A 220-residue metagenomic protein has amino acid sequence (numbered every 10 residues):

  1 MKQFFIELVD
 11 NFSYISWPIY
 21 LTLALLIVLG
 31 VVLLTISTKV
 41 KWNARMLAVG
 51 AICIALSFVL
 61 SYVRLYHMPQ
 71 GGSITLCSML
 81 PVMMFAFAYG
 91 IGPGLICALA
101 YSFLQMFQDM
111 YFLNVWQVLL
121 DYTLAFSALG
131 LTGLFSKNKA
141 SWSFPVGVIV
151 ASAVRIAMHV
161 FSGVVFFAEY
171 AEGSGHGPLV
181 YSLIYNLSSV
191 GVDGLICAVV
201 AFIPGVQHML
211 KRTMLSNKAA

Functional and structural regions predicted by a protein language model:
K2-L8, I15, S61-L76, L99-G133 (+1 more regions): Interfacial aromatic-anchored transmembrane helix boundaries in multi-pass membrane proteins
I19-F85: Hydrophobic transmembrane alpha-helices
L23-S37, A48-I54, V59, Q117-V164: Short helix-perturbing small/polar motifs within transmembrane alpha-helices
M68, G94-A98, N114-V118, F144-A151 (+1 more regions): Alpha-helical transmembrane segments and their helix-entry boundary regions
C77-G94, L131-T132: Generic transmembrane alpha-helix motif of multi-pass integral membrane proteins
H159, G163-A171, A201-M209: Juxtamembrane/transmembrane-helix interface segments of polytopic membrane transporters
P178-I196: Individual transmembrane alpha-helices with interfacial aromatic-anchor signatures
V206-A220: Short, charged juxtamembrane terminal tails flanking transmembrane helices
